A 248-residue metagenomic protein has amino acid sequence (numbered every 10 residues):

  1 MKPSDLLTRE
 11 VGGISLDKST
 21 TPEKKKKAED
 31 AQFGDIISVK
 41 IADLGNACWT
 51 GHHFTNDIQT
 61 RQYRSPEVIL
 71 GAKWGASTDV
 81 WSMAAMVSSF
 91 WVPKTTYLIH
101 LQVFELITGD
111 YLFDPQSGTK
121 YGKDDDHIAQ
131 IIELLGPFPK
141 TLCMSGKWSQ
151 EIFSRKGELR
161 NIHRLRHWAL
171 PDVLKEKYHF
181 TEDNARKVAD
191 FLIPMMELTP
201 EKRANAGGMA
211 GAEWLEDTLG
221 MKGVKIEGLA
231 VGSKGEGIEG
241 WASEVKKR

Functional and structural regions predicted by a protein language model:
M1-K40: Conserved protein kinase catalytic/activation segment
E29, G34-V39, L44-H52, I132-P194: C-terminal lobe substrate-recognition/regulatory segment of protein kinase catalytic domains
I36, H52-G71: Conserved activation segment of eukaryotic-like protein kinases, specifically the C-terminal portion of the activation
C48, E67-A72, F90, K94 (+2 more regions): End-of-activation segment of Hanks-type protein kinase domains
D79: Conserved catalytic-loop aspartate of Hanks-type protein kinases
Y97, F113, F138-C143, A189-G208: A conserved short helix/loop substructure at the end of the activation segment of eukaryotic-like protein kinase domains
F180-D183, I193-R248: Regulatory extensions flanking the kinase catalytic core
